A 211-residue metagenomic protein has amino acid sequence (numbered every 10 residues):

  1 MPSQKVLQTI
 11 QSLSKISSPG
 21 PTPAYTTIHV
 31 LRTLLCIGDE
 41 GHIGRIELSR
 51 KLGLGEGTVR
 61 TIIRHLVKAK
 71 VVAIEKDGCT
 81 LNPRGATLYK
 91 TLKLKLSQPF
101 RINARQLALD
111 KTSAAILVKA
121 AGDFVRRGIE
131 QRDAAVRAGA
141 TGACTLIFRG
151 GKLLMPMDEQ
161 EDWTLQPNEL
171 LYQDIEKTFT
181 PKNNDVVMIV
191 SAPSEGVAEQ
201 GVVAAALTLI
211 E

Functional and structural regions predicted by a protein language model:
S3-R32: Short alpha-helical segments that sit at the start of domains
T27-I43: Short amphipathic alpha-helical interface segments
I46-L52: A short acidic, leucine-rich amphipathic alpha-helix
G53-K68: Short amphipathic alpha-helical interaction segments
V67-D77: A short, conserved structural fragment
D77-L92: Basic, amphipathic "hinge/linker" alpha-helix immediately C-terminal to the N-terminal HTH DNA-binding motif
L96-D110: Long, charged amphipathic helices and adjacent flexible linkers at domain junctions
L107-T208: Mid-protein regulatory/catalytic core that forms ligand/cofactor-binding pockets and protein-protein interaction
